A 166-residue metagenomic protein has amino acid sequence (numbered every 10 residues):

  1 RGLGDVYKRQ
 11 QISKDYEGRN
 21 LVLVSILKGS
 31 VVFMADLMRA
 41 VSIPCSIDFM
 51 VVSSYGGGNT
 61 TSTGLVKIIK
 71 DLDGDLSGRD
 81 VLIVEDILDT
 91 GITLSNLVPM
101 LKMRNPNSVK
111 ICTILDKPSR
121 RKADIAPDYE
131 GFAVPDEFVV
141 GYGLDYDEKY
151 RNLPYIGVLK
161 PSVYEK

Functional and structural regions predicted by a protein language model:
R1, L23, V51, I83-D86 (+1 more regions): Generic structural signal for small/hydrophobic residues in well-ordered secondary structure, especially within
G2-Y7: Short, small-residue-biased leader/transition segments that mark boundaries at the very start of proteins
I12-E17, L72-L76: Glycine-rich helix-loop-beta junction characteristic of Rossmann-like nucleotide cofactor-binding loops
D15-G57: Conserved PRPP/pyrophosphate-binding segment of the phosphoribosyltransferase/PRPP-pathway fold
R19-L21, G78-D80, N107: Short coil/turn segments at beta-strand junctions that form active-site/ligand-binding loops
V22, D48, L82, K110-C112: A structural signal for isolated positions on well-ordered beta-strands in alpha/beta enzyme cores
P44-V81, T90-N96, A123: Short, glycine/charge-rich flexible loops or terminal/linker lids adjacent to PRPP-binding catalytic cores
M103-K166: PRPP-dependent phosphoribosyltransferase catalytic core
